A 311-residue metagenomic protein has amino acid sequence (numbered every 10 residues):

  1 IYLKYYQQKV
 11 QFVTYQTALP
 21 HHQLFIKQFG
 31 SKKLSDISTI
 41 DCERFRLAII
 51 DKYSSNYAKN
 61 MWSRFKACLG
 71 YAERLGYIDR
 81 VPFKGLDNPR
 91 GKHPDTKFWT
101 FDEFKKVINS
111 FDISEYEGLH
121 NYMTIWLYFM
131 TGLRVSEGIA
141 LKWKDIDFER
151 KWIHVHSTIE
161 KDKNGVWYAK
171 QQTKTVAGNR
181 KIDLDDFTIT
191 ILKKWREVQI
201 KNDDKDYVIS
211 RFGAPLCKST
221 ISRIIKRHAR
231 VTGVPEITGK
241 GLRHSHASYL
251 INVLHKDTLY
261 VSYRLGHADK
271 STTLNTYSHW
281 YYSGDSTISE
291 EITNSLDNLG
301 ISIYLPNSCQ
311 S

Functional and structural regions predicted by a protein language model:
L3-Y77, P82, H93, S114-L119 (+2 more regions): N-terminal core-binding DNA-recognition domain of tyrosine site-specific recombinases/integrases
P20-L24, R44, S63-A67, N109 (+6 more regions): Generic recognition of well-ordered alpha-helical segments within structured catalytic/regulatory domains
K59, R74-R80, K84-L141, E149 (+3 more regions): Basic, Lys/Arg- and aromatic-enriched nucleic-acid-binding interface segment
E73-P82, F148, S157-N164, K194-N202 (+2 more regions): Proline-centered turn/helix-capping motifs that create local helix->coil transitions or kinks
N109-N121, T131, I182, E197-Y207 (+4 more regions): Short, basic (Lys/Arg/His-rich) helix/loop patches that form interaction surfaces in the mid-to-C-terminal regions
R150, K163, Y168-N179, D183-T188 (+2 more regions): C-terminal secondary-structure termini that scaffold catalytic or DNA-interacting sites
I159, L265-E291: Catalytic-site neighborhood detector that most strongly recognizes the C-terminal catalytic loop/helix of tyrosine
